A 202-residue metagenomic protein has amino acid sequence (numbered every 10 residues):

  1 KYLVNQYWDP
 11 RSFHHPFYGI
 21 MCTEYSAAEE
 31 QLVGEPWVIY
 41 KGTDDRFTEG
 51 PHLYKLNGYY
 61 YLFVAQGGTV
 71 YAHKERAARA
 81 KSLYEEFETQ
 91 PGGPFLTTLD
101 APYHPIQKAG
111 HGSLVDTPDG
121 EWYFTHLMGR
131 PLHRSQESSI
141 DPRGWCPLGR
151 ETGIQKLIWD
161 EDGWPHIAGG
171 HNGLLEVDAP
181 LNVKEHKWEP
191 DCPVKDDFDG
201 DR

Functional and structural regions predicted by a protein language model:
K1-R202: Carbohydrate-active catalytic/glycan-binding domains of CAZyme proteins, especially the secreted or lumenal ectodomains
